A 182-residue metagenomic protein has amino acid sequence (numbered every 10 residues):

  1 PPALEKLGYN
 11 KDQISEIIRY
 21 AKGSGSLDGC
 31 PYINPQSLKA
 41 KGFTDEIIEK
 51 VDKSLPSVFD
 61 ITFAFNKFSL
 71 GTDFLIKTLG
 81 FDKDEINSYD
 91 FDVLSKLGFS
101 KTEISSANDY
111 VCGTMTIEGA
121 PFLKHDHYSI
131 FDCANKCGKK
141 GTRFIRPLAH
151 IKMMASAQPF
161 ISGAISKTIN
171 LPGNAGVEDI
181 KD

Functional and structural regions predicted by a protein language model:
P1-D182: Long, C-terminal-biased catalytic regions of enzyme "large/alpha" subunits
